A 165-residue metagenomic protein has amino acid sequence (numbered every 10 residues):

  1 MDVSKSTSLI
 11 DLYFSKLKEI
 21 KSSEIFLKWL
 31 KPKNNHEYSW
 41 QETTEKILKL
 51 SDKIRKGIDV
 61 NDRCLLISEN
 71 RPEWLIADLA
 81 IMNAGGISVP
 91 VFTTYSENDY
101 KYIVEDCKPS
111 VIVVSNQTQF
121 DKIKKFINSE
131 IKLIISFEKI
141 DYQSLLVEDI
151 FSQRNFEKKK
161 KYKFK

Functional and structural regions predicted by a protein language model:
D2-F26, E45: A short N-terminal helical cap/helix-turn-helix that marks the beginning of AMP-binding/adenylate-forming
F26-R71, L75, L79, S96-K101 (+1 more regions): Conserved AMP-binding/adenylate-forming core of the ANL superfamily
K28-L30, S110, S115, F137: Conserved residues at the C-terminal ends of beta-strands
S68, V91-F92, S115, K132-D141: Short beta-strand elements of ligand-binding domains
G85: Structured binding elements
T93-K125: Conserved ATP-dependent adenylate/AMP-binding module captured primarily in the ANL superfamily
D121-K165: ANL superfamily adenylate-forming
